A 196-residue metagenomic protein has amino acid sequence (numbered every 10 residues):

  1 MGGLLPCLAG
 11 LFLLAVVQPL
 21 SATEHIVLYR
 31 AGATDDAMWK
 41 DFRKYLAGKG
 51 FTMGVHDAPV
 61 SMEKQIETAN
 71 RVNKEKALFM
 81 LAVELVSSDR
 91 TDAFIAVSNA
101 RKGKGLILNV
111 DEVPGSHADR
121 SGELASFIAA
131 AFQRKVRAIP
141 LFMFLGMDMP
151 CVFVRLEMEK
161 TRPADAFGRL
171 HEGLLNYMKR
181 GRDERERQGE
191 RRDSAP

Functional and structural regions predicted by a protein language model:
M1-L8: Bacterial N-terminal signal peptides that target proteins for export
L20-I26: A short, charged/proline- and glycine-enriched loop that marks the coil->beta-strand transition at the N-terminal
E24, G32-P196: Active-site-proximal helix/loop segments of hydrolytic enzymes
